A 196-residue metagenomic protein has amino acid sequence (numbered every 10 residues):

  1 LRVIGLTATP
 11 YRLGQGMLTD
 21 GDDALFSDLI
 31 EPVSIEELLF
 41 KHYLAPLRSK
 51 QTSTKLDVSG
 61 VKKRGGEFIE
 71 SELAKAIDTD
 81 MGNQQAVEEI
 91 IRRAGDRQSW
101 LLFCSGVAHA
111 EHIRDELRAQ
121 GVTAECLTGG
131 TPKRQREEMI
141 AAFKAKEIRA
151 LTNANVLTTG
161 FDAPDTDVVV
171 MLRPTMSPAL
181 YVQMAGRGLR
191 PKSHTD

Functional and structural regions predicted by a protein language model:
L1-S49: Post-DEXD/H (motif II) to motif III coupling segment of the RecA-like Helicase ATP-binding lobe
G5, C104, L151-N153: Short beta-strand scaffold positions
A8-L13, E37-F40, S53-V58, V107-A108 (+4 more regions): Conserved nucleotide-binding/hydrolysis micro-motifs of P-loop NTPases
T19-D20, E36-Q84, R118-T123: Inter-lobe coupling/hinge segments of SF2-like helicase ATPases
E36, V87, I91, E137-I140 (+1 more regions): Short hydrophobic/charged patches on amphipathic alpha-helices used for structural packing and interfaces
E72-Q120: Conserved strand-helix element at the start of the C-terminal RecA-like helicase core
T123, G129-D196: Conserved RecA-like P-loop NTPase helicase motor core
